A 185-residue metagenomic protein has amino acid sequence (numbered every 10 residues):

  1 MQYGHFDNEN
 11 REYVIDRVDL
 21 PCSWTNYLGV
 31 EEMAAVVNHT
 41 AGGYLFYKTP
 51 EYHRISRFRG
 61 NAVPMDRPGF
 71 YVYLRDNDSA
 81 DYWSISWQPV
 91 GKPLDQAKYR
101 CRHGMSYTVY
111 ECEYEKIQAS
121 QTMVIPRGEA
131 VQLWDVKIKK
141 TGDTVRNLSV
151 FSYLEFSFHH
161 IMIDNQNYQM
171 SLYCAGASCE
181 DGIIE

Functional and structural regions predicted by a protein language model:
M1-E185: Anionic coordination/interaction segments
